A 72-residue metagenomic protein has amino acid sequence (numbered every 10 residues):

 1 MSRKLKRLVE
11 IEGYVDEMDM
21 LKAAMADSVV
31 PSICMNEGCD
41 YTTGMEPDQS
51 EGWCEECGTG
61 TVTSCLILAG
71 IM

Functional and structural regions predicted by a protein language model:
M1-V30, I67-M72: Short, intrinsically disordered terminal segments enriched in charged and Pro/Gly residues
V15, E46-E51: A short, sequence-level motif marking secondary-structure junctions
D27-V29, Y41-G44: N-terminal low-complexity, charged segments
S28-N36, E51: Residues immediately within or flanking Cys/His clusters that coordinate Zn2+ in small zinc-binding modules
M35-D40, E55-G58: Cys/His-coordinated zinc-binding microdomains
T43-D48, G60-S64: Short, non-ligating residues that shape and space the ligands of small metal-coordination modules and catalytic
S50-G60, L68-M72: Short cysteine/histidine-rich metal-coordination sites, predominantly Zn2+-binding motifs
